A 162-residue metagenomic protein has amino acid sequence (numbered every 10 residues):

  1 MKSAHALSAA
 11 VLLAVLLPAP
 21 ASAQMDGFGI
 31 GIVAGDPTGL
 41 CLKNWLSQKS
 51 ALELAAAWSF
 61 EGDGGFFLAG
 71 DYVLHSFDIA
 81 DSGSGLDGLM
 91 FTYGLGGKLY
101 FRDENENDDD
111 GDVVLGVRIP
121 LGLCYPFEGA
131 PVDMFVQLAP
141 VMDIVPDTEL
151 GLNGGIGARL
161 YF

Functional and structural regions predicted by a protein language model:
M1-M25: Cleavable N-terminal export/targeting peptides
A21-G27, K49, F77-M90, F127-V132: Short loop/turn motifs that connect adjacent beta-strands in outer-membrane beta-barrel proteins
D26, D36-T38, S50, G62-L68 (+3 more regions): Residues that define the transmembrane beta-barrel architecture of outer-membrane proteins
I32, L40-N44, A56, G70-L74 (+4 more regions): Residues on the lipid-exposed face of transmembrane beta-strands in outer-membrane beta-barrel proteins
P37-G39, A57-D63, F77-I79, K98-E106 (+2 more regions): Sequence/structural signature of outer-membrane beta-barrel proteins
S50-L54, G65-F66, G83-S84, F101-D112: Flexible, solvent-exposed loop segments that connect beta-strands
D63-G65, E128-F162: Predominantly the C-terminal beta-signal and adjacent terminal strand-loop region of outer-membrane beta-barrel
F101-D143: Surface-exposed, polar helix/loop patches in the mature regions of secreted/periplasmic/lumenal proteins that form
